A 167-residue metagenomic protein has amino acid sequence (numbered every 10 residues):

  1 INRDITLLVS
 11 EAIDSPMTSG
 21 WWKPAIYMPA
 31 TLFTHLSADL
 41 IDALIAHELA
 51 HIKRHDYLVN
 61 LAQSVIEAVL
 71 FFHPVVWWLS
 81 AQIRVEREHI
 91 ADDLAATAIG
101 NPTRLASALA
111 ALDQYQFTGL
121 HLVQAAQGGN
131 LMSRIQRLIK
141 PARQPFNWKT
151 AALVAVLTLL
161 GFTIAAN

Functional and structural regions predicted by a protein language model:
I1-N167: Membrane-embedded and juxtamembrane structural elements of multi-pass membrane proteins
